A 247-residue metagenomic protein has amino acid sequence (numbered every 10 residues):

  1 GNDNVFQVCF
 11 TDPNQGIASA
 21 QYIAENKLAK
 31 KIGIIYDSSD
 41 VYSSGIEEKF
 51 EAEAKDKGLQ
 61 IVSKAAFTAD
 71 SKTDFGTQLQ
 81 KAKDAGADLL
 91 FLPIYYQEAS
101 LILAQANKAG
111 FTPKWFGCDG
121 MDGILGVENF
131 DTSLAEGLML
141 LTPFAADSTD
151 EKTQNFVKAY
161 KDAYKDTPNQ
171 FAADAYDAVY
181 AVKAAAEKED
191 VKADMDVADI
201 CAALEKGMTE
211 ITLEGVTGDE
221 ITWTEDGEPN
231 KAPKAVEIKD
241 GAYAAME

Functional and structural regions predicted by a protein language model:
G1-E247: Extracytosolic ligand-binding ectodomains
